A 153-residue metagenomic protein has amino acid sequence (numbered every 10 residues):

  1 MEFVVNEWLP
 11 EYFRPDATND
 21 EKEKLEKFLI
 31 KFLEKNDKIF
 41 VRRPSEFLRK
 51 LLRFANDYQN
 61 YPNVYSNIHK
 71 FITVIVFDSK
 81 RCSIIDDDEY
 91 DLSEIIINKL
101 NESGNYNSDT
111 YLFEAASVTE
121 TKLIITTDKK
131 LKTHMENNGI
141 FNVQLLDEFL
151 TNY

Functional and structural regions predicted by a protein language model:
M1-S45, N60: Short, well-structured N-terminal submotif of metal-dependent ribonuclease cores
E2, R43, F113, S117-Y153: Acidic, PIN/NYN-like endoribonuclease modules and their adjacent C-terminal/linker elements
L9-P10, E46-R49, K130-K132: Short, solvent-exposed loop/turn segments at secondary-structure junctions
R14-D16, K50-A55, H134-N138: A short acidic (Asp/Glu
K24, E46, N107, Y111: Short, well-structured alpha-helical interface segments that form or flank functional binding sites
I30-K38, S45-I96: PIN-domain endoribonuclease scaffold, especially VapC-family toxins
K80-L123, K129, T133: Active-site neighborhoods of divalent-metal-dependent phosphate/nucleic-acid chemistry enzymes
